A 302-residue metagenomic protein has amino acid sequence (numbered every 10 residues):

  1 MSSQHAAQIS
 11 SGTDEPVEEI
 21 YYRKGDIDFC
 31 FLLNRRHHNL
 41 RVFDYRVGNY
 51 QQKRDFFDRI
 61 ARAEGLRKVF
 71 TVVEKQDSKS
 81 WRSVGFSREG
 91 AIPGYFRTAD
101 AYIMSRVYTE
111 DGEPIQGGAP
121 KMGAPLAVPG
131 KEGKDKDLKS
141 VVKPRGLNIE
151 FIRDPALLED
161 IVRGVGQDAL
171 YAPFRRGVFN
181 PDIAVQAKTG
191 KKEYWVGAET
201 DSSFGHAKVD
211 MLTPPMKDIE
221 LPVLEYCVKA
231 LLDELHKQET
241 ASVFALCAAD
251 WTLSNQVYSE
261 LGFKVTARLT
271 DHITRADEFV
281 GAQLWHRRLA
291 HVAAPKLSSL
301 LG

Functional and structural regions predicted by a protein language model:
S2-G12, R35-R46, G118-F174, P295-G302: Short amphipathic alpha-helix that is part of the acyltransferase structural core
V17-N39, D44-R46, E159-K217: A conserved beta-strand-loop-helix scaffold within acyl/acetyltransferase catalytic domains
R36, F96-D100, F179, S203-H206 (+2 more regions): Short acidic/glycine-enriched loop/turn segments that link adjacent beta-strands
V47-I60, I219-L235, L253-Q256, E260: Conserved acetyl-CoA-binding loop-helix of GNAT-fold acetyltransferases
A61-V73, L235-C247: Conserved GNAT acetyl-CoA-binding A-motif
F70-S78, A245-N255, D271-R275: Conserved beta-strand-loop-alpha-helix junction that forms the acyl-donor binding cleft
V72, S87-I103, K264-F279: Conserved catalytic-core motifs of GNAT/GCN5-like acyltransferases
S80-W81, V257-Y258, F263: Conserved active-site tyrosine of GNAT-family acetyltransferases
